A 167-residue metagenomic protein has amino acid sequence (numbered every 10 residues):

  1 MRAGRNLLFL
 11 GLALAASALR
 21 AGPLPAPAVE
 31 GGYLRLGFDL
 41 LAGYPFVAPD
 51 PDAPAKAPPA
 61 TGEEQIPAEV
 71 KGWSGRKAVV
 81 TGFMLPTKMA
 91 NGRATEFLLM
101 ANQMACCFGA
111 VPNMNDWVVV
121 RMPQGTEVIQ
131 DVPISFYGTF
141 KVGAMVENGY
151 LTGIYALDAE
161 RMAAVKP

Functional and structural regions predicted by a protein language model:
M1-R2, P167: C-terminal intrinsically disordered extensions
R2-A3, S17: Short alpha-helical segments used as structural interaction elements across diverse proteins
A3-F9: N-terminal export leaders
A15-A21: N-terminal signal peptide c-region/cleavage motif recognized by signal peptidases
A21-P167: OB-fold and OB-like single-stranded nucleic-acid-recognition modules and their adjacent interaction interfaces
